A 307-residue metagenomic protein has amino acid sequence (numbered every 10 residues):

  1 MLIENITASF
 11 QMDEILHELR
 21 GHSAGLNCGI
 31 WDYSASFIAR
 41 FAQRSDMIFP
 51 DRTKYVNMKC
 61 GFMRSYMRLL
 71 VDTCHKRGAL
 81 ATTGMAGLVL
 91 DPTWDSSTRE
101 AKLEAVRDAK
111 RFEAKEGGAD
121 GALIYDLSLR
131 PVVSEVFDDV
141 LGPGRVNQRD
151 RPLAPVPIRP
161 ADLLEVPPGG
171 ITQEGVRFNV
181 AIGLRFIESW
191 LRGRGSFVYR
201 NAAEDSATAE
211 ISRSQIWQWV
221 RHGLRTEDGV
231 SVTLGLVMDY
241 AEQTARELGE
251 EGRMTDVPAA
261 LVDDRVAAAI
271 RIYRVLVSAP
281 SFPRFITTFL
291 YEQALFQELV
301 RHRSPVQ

Functional and structural regions predicted by a protein language model:
M1-S304: Conserved alpha/beta-domain cores
